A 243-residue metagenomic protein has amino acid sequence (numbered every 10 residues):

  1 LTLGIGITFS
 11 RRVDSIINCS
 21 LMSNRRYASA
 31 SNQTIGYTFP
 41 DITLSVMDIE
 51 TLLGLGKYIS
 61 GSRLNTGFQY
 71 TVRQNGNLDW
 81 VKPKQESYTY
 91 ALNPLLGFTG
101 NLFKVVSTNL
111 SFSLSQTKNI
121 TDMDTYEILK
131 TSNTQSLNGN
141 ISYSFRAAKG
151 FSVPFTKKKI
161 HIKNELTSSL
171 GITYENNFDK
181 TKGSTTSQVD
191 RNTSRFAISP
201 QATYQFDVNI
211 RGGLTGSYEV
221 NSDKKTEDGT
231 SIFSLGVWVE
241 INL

Functional and structural regions predicted by a protein language model:
L1-L243: Exposed, low-structure sequence patches enriched in small/polar residues
